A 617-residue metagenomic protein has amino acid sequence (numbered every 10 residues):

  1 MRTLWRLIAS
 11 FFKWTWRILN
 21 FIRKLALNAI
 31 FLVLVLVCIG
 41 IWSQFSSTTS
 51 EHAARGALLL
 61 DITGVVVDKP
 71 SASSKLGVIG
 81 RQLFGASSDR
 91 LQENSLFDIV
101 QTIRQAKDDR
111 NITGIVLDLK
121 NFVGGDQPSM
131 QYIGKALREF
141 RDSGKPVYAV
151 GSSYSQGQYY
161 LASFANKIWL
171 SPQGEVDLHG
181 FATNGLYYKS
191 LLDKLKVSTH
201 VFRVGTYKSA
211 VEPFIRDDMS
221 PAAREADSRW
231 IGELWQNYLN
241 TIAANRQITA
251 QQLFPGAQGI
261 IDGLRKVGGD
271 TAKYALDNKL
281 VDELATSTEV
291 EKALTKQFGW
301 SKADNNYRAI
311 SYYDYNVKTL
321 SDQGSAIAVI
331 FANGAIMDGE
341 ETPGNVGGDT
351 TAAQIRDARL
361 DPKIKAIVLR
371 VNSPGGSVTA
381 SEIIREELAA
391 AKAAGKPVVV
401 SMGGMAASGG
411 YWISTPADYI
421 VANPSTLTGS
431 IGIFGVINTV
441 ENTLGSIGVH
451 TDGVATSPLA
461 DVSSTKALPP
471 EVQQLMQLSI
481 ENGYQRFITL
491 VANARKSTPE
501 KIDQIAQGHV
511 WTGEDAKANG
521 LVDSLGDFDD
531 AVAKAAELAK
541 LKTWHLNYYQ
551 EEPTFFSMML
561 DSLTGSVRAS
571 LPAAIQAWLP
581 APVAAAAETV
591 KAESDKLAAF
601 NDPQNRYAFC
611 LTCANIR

Functional and structural regions predicted by a protein language model:
M1-I22: N-terminal Lys/Arg-rich, disordered targeting/topogenic segments
R2, D322-D357, D361-K363, E551-R617: Intrinsic disorder and flexible/low-complexity segments
R23-W42: Hydrophobic membrane-insertion alpha-helices, especially the h-region of bacterial N-terminal signal peptides
C38-A54: Aromatic-capped interface at the extracytoplasmic side of an N-terminal signal-anchor transmembrane helix
E51, L58-G185, K194, L320-T443: Cleft-lining beta-strand/loop regions that shape enzyme active-site pockets
G185, K189-A293, E441-A539, P580: Charged, glycine-interspersed solvent-exposed loop segments at helix/strand-loop junctions that cap or gate access
N245, G263, D282-A326, F434 (+2 more regions): C-terminal long alpha-helix characteristic of the crotonase
S446, K540, H545-Q550, C610 (+1 more regions): C-terminal recognition in membrane/secretory proteostasis and scaffolding
